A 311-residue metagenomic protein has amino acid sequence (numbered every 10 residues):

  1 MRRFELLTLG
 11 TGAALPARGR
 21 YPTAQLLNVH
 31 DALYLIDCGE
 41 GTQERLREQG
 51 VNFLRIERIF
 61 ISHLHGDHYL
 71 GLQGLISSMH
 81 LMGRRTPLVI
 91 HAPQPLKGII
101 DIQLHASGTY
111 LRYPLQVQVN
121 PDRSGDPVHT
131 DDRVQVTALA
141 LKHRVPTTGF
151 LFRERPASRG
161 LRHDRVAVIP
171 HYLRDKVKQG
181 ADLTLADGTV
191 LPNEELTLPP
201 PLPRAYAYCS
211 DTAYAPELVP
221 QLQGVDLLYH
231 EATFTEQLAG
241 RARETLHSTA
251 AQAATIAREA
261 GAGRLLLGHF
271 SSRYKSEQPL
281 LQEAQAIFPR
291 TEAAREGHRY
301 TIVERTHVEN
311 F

Functional and structural regions predicted by a protein language model:
M1-Q49, R85-P87, F150-F152, R159 (+2 more regions): Conserved beta-strand hairpin/beta-sheet module of binuclear metal-dependent hydrolase folds, prominently
L6, D37, L46, H63 (+8 more regions): Divalent metal-coordination and catalytic microenvironments
T11-A13, G41, L64, P95 (+5 more regions): Active-site metal-binding loops of divalent metal-dependent hydrolases
P16, H129-Q221, L227: Active-site-proximal loop/helix segment associated with metal-binding centers of metalloenzymes
E40-H91, V119-P121: Active-site metal-binding motif and surrounding structural segment of the metallo-beta-lactamase
R84-L88, P93-P121: Active-site neighborhood of divalent metal-dependent phosphoester bond hydrolases
D126-A138, E304-F311: Short, surface-exposed amphipathic charged segments that create phosphate/polyanion-binding patches used for binding
Q179-T301: Cap/insert and terminal regions of metallo-dependent hydrolase folds
